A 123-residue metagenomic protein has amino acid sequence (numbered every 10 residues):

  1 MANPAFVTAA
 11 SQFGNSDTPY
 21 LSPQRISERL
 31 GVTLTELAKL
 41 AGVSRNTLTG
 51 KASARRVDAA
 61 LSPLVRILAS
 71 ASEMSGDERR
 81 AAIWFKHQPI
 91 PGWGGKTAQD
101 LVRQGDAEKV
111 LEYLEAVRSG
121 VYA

Functional and structural regions predicted by a protein language model:
M1-A123: Non-transmembrane "mature" sequence context
